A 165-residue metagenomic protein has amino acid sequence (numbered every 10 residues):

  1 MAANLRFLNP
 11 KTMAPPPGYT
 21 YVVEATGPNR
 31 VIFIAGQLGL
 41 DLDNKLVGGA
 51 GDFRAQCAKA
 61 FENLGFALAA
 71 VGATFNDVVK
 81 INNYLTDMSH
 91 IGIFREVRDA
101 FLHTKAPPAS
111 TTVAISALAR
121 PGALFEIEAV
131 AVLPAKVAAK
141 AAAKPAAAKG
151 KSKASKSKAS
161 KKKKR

Functional and structural regions predicted by a protein language model:
M1-E62, F66-V79, L85-R165: N-terminal presequence-like segments and the immediate start of the first folded domain
